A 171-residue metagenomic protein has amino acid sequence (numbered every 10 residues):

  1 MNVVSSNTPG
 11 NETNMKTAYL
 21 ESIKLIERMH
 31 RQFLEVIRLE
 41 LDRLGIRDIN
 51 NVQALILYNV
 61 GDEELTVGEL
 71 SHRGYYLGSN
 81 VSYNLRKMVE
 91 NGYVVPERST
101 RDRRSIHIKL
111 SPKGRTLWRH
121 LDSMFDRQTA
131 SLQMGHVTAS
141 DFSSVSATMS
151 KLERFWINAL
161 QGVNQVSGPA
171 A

Functional and structural regions predicted by a protein language model:
M1-M15, A139-A171: C-terminal regulatory/oligomerization modules of transcriptional regulators
M1-R47: N-terminal leader segment of winged-helix/HTH proteins
S6-T8, R86-S144: Charged, amphipathic alpha-helical coiled-coil/dimerization segments
A18, V52-Q53, K113, D141: N-terminal positioning helix adjacent to the helix-turn-helix/winged-helix DNA-binding module
I26-M29, F33-V36, E40, G74 (+2 more regions): Alpha-helical linker/hinge and terminal dimerization helices associated with HTH transcriptional regulators
V36-L77: N-terminal helix-turn-helix DNA-binding core of bacterial DNA-binding proteins
V67, L85-R86: Short, hydrophobic-biased segments on the C-terminal half of alpha helices that form "recognition helices"
